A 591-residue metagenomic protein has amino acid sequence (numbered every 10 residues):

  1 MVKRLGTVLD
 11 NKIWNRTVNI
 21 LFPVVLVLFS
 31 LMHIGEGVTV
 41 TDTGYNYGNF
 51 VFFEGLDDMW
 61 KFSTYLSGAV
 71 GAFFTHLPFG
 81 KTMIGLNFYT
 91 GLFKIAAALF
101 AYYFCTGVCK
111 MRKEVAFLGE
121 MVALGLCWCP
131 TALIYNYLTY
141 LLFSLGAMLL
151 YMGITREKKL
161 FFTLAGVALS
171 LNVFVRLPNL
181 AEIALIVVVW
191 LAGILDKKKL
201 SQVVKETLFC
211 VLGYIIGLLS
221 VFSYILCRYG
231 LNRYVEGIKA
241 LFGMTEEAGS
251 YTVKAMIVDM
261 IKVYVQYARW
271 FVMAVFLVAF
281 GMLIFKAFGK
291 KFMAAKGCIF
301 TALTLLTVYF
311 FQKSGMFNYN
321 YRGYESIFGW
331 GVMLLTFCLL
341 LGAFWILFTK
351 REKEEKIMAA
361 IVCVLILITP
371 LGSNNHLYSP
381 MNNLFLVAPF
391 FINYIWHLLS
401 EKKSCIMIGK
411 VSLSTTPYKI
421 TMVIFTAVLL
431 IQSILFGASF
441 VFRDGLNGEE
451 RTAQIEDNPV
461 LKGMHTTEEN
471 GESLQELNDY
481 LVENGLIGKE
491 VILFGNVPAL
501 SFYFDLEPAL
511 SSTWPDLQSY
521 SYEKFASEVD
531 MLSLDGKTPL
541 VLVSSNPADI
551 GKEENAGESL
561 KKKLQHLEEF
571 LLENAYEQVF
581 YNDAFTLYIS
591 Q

Functional and structural regions predicted by a protein language model:
R4, L149, E182-L219, S223 (+2 more regions): Perimembrane helix-loop-helix junctions
M32-N49, D58-F74, G80-I84, Y229-G230 (+1 more regions): Extracytoplasmic catalytic/substrate-binding loops of multi-pass membrane glycan-assembly enzymes
F88-K110: Transmembrane-helix motifs of polytopic, lipid-linked glycan transferases
G107-K113, G146-F162, L341-K353: Membrane-interface transmembrane helices that cradle and orient dolichyl/undecaprenyl
F117, L149-L171, L200-F209, E355-V362: Short hydrophobic alpha-helices at membrane interfaces in multi-pass membrane enzymes
C127-W128, L149, F161-V188, I216 (+1 more regions): Membrane-interface alpha helices of multi-pass inner-membrane proteins
T131-Y140: Short acidic/glycine- and proline-prone juxtamembrane loop motifs at membrane-interface regions of multi-pass membrane
Q432-Q518, T538-D549, D583-I589: Short periplasmic/luminal acceptor-recognition loop of GT-C membrane glycosyltransferases, typified by
